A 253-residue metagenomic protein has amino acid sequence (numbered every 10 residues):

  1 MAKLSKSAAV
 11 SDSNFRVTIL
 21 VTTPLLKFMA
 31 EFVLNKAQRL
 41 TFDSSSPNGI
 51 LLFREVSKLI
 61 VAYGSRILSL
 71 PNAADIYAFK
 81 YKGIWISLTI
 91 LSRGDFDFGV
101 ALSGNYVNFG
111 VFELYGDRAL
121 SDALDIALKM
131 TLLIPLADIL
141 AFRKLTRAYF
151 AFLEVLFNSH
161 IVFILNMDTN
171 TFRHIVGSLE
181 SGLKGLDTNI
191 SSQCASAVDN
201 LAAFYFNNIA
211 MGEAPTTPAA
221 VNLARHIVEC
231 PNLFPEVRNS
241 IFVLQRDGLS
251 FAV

Functional and structural regions predicted by a protein language model:
M1-S13, L26-F32, S46-P71, I84-T89 (+5 more regions): Amphipathic alpha-helical segments within extended alpha-helical solenoids and repeat-rich scaffolds in large
V17, V21, G83, A141 (+3 more regions): Positions within the helices of HEAT/ARM-like alpha-solenoid repeats
V21, G83, S87, F98-N108 (+1 more regions): Extended serine/threonine- and charged-residue-rich low-complexity intrinsically disordered regions
L25-L34, S87-S103, F150-N158, C194-F206 (+1 more regions): Hydrophobic residues within the alpha-helices of tandem HEAT/HEAT-like
A37-T41, Y106-F109, E113, D117-S121 (+2 more regions): Flexible loop/turn segments at the boundaries of HEAT repeats in alpha-solenoid HEAT proteins
C194, V198, I209, E213 (+2 more regions): Catalytic "initiation/cleavage/transfer" segments centered on a nucleophilic residue and adjacent nucleic-acid-engaging
